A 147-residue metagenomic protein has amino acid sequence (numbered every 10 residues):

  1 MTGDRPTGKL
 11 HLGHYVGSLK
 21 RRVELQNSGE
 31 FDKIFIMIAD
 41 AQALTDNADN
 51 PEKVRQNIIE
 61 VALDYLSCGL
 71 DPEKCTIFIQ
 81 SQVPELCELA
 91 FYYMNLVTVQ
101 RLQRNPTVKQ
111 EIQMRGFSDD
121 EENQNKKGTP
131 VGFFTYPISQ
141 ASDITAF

Functional and structural regions predicted by a protein language model:
M1-F147: NTP-dependent nucleotidyl-transfer catalytic core
